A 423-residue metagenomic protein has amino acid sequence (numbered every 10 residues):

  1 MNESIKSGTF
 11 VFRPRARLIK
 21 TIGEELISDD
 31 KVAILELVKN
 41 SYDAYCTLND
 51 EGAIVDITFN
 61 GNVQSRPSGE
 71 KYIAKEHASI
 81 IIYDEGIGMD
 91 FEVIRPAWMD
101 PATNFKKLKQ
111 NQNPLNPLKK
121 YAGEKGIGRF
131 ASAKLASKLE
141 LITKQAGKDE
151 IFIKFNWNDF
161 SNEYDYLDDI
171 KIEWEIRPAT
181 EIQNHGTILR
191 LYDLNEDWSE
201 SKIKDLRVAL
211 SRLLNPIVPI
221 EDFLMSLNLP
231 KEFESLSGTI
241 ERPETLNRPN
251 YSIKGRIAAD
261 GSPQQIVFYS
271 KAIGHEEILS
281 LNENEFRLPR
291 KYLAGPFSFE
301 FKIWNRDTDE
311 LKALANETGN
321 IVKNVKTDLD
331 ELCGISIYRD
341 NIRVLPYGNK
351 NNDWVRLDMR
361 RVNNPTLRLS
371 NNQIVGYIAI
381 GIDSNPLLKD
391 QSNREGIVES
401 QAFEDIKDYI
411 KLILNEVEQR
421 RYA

Functional and structural regions predicted by a protein language model:
M1, G8, E285-A423: Charged regulatory segments coupled to nucleotide-binding catalytic modules in large multidomain enzymes
M1-D193, E200: GHKL (Bergerat-fold) ATPase N-terminal catalytic module, capturing the glycine-rich phosphate-binding loop and acidic
S28, D84, G88-E92, R129 (+5 more regions): Ordered, soluble secondary-structure elements with a strong preference for glycine-centered loop motifs and nearby
N49, T143, E221, V417-R421: Long, hydrophobic, amphipathic alpha-helical segments used as structural scaffolds
A53-D56, S79, K138-E140, I188 (+4 more regions): Beta-sheet entry/capping signal
S68-E70, K119, I127-R129, W174-A179 (+4 more regions): Catalytic micro-motifs at enzyme active sites that drive phosphoryl/nucleotidyl and oxygen chemistry
E76, A133-S137, L214-L224, L329-C333: A short, compositionally biased
T180-T327: Glycine/threonine-rich ATP-lid/beta-loop region of ATP-binding domains
